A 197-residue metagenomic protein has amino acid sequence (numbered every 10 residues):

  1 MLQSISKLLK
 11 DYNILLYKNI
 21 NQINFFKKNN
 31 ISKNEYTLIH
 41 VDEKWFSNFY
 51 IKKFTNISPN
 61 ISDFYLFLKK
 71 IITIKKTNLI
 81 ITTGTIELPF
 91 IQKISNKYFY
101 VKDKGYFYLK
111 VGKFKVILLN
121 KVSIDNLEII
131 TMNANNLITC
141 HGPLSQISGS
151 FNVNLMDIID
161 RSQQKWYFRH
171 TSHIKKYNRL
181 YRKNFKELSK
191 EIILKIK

Functional and structural regions predicted by a protein language model:
M1, N126, W166-H170: Short, charged, surface-exposed secondary-structure boundary motifs
M1-I5, I61-Y65, E87-L88, F185 (+1 more regions): A structural signal for well-ordered alpha-helical scaffolds and beta->alpha junctions
M1-S47: A nucleotide-sugar donor-handling region in carbohydrate enzymes
L2, S6-L9, N13, L68-K69 (+3 more regions): Non-transmembrane alpha-helical segments in soluble domains of secreted/periplasmic/extracellular proteins
Q22-F25, F64, L127, L188: Hydrophobic/aromatic residues in well-formed alpha-helices
N48-K53: Short acidic, glycine/proline-rich loop/turn micro-motifs
S58-R161, K165: Donor-binding and catalytic core of enzymes assembling or modifying cell-surface/extracellular glycoconjugates
L118, Q146-K197: Nucleotide-sugar donor-binding patch of glycosyltransferase catalytic domains
